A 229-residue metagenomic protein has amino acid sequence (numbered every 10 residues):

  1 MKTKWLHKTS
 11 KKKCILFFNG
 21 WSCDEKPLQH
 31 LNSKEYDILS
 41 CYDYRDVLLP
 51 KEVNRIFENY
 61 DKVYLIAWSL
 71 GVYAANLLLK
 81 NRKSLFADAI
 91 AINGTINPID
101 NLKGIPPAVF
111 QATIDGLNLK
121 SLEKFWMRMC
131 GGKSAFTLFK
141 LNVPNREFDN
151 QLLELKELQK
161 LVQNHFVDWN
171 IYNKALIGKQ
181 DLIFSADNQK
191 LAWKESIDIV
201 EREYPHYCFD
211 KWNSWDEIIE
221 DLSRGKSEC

Functional and structural regions predicted by a protein language model:
M1-L48: Conserved HGGG/HGGXW glycine-rich cap/lid loop of the alpha/beta-hydrolase fold
I66-A75: Gly/Ala-rich beta-loop-alpha elbow adjacent to hydrolase catalytic centers
K80-G116, L153-V162, W212-W215: Flexible "cap/lid" loop of the alpha/beta hydrolase fold
P98-L141: Helix-rich cap/lid subdomain of alpha/beta-hydrolase
L138-N170: Hydrophobic, aromatic-rich cap/lid helix
A175-I177, D181: Short beta-strand/loop motif that positions the catalytic acidic residue of the alpha/beta-hydrolase fold
L182-N188: Conserved alpha/beta-hydrolase "acid-adjacent" motif
V200-I219: Catalytic histidine-centered segment of alpha/beta-hydrolase-like enzymes
